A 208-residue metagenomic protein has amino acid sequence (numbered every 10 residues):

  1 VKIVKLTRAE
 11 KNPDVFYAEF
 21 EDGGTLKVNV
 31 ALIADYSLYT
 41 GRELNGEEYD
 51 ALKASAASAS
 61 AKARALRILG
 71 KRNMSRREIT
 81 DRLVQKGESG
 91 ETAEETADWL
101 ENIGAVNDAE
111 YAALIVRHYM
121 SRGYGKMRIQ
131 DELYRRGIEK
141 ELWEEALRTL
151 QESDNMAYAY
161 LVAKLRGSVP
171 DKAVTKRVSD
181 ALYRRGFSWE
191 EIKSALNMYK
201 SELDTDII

Functional and structural regions predicted by a protein language model:
V1-I208: An alpha-helical, amphipathic repeat domain used for nucleic-acid recognition, typified by the mTERF helical solenoid
